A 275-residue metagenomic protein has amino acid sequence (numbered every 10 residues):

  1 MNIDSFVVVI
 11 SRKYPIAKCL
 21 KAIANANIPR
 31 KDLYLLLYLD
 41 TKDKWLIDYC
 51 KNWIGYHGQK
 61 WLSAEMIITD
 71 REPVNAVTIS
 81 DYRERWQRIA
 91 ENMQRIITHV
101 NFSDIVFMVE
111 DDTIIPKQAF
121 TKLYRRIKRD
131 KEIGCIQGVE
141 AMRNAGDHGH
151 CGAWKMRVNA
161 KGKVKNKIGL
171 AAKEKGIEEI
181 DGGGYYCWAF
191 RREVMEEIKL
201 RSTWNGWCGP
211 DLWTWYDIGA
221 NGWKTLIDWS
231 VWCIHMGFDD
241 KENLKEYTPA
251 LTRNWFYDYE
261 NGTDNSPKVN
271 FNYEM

Functional and structural regions predicted by a protein language model:
I3-V9, I23, L33-L37: Hydrophobic targeting segments
K13-N27, L46-Y49: Short, well-formed alpha-helical segments that are part of the catalytic scaffolds of diverse glycosyltransferases
K21-D32, K42, G55-Y56: Short, acidic, metal-binding catalytic loop of nucleotide-sugar glycosyltransferases
D32-K42, E65-R71: Short beta-strand/loop segment that forms part of the nucleotide-sugar
L46-S103: Active-site-proximal specificity loops/subdomain of glycosyltransferases
S103-I114: Short beta-strand-to-loop acidic/aromatic patch adjacent to the donor-nucleotide binding site
P116-S202: Conserved catalytic core of nucleotide-sugar-dependent glycosyltransferases
R192, E197-M275: C-terminal catalytic/acceptor-binding lobe
